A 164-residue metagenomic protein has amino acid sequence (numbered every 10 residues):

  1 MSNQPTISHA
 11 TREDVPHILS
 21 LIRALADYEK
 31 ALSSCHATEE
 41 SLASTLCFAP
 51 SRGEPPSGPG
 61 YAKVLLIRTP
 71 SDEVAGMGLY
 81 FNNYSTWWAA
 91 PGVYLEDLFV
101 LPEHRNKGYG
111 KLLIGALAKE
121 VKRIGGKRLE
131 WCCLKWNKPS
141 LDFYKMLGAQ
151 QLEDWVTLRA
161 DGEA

Functional and structural regions predicted by a protein language model:
M1-P16, D27, A164: Conserved N-terminal entry element of GNAT/NAT acetyltransferase domains
R12, L19-S51: Conserved GNAT-fold acetyl-CoA-binding loop/helix
A43-L66: A short helix-loop-beta-strand connector motif used in the catalytic cores of GNAT acetyltransferases and, in some
V64-L66, E73-N82: Conserved beta-strand in the GNAT
I67, N106-I114: Glycine-rich acyl-CoA binding loop
F81, L98-R105: A short, internal acetyl-CoA/4′-phosphopantetheine-binding micro-motif in the GNAT/acyltransferase core
K111, G115, R123, K135-D154 (+1 more regions): Conserved active-site alpha-helix within GNAT-family acetyltransferase domains
K122-C132: Conserved GNAT acetyl-CoA-binding A-motif
